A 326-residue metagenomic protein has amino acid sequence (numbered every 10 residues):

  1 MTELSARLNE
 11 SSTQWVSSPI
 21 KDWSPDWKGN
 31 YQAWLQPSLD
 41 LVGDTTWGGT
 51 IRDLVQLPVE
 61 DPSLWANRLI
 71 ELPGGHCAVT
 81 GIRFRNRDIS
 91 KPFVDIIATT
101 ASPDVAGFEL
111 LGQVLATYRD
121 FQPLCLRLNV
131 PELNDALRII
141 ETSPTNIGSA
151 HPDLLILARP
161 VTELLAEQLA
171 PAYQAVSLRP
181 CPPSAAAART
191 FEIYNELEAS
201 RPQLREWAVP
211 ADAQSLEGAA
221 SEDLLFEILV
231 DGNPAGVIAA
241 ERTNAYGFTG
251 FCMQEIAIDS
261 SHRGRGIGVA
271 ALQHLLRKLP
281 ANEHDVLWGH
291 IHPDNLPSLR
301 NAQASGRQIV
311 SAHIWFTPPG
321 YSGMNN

Functional and structural regions predicted by a protein language model:
M1-L54, Q168-A211: Short amphipathic alpha-helix that is part of the acyltransferase structural core
T2-V16, T99-A188: Acyl-donor-binding surface of acyltransferase catalytic domains
S18-F121, A235-I256: Conserved donor-binding loop and adjoining core beta-sheet/short helix segment in diverse acyl/aminoacyl transferases
A106-A116, I258, G264-A281, L299-A304: Conserved acetyl-CoA-binding loop-helix of GNAT-fold acetyltransferases
L124, D285, Q308: Short acidic/polar active-site loop segments enriched in Thr and Asp
L128-A136, W288-L299, Q303, W315-G320: Conserved beta-strand-loop-alpha-helix junction that forms the acyl-donor binding cleft
R201-I256, S260: A conserved beta-strand-loop-helix scaffold within acyl/acetyltransferase catalytic domains
G320, M324-N326: C-terminal region signature
